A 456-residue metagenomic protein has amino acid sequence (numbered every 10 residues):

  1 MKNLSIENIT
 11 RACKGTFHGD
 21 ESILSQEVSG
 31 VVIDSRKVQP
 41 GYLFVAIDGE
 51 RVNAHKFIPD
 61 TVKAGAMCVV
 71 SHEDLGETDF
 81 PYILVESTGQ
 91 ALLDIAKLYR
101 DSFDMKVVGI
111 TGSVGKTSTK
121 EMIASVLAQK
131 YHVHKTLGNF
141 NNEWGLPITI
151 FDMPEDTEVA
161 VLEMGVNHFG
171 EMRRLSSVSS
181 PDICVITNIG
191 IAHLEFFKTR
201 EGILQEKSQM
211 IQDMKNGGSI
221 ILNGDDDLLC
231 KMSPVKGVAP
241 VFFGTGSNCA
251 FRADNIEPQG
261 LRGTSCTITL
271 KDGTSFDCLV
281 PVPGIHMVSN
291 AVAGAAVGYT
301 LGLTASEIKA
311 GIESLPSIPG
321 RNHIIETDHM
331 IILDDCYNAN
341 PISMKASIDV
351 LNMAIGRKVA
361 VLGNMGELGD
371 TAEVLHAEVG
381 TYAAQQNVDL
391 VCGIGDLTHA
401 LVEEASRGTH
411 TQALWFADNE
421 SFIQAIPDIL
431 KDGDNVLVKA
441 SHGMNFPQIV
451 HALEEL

Functional and structural regions predicted by a protein language model:
K2-G109, S118-Q129, F151, E403 (+3 more regions): Short, basic phosphate-binding NTP loop
E7-R11, A91-G224, L228-V238, D428 (+1 more regions): Phosphate-binding loop of NTP-binding sites
A12-T16, S71, L75-D79, V185-I332 (+4 more regions): Acidic, Mg2+-coordinating active-site environments of NTP-dependent enzymes
S35-A46, V133, F151-V159, I348-G369: Mobile, glycine- and charge-enriched loop segments and immediately flanking short secondary-structure elements within
R51, I318-G320, C336, N340-T409: Active-site beta-alpha connecting loops in nucleotide-dependent enzymes
I58, V62-K63, S176-S177, A384: Non-catalytic positions within long, well-ordered alpha-helices that form the structural scaffold/packing of enzyme
H72-E73, M105-V108, H134, V185-I191 (+6 more regions): Short beta-strands and strand-loop turn motifs
I110, P319-R321, G443-H451: ATP-dependent carboxylate/acyl-activation modules
